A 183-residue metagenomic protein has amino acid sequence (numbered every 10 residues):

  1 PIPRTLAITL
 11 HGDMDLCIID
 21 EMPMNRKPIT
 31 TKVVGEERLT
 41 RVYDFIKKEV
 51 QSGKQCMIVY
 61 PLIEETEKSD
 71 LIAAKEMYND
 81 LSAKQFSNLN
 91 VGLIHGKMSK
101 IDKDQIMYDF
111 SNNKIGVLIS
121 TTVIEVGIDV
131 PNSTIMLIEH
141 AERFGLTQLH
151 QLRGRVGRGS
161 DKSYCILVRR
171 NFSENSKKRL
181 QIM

Functional and structural regions predicted by a protein language model:
P1-I182: Inter-lobe coupling/hinge segments of SF2-like helicase ATPases
